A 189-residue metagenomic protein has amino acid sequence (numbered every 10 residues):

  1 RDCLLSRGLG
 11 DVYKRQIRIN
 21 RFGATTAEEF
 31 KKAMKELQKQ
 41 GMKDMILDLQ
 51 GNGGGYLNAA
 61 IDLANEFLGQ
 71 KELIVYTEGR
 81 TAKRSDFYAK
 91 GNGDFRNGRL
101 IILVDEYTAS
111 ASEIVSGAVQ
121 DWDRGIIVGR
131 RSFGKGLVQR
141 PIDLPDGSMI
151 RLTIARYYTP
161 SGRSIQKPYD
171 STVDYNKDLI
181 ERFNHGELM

Functional and structural regions predicted by a protein language model:
D2-G10: Positively charged, low-complexity/disordered segments
G10-M189: C-terminal "post-core" interaction segments
